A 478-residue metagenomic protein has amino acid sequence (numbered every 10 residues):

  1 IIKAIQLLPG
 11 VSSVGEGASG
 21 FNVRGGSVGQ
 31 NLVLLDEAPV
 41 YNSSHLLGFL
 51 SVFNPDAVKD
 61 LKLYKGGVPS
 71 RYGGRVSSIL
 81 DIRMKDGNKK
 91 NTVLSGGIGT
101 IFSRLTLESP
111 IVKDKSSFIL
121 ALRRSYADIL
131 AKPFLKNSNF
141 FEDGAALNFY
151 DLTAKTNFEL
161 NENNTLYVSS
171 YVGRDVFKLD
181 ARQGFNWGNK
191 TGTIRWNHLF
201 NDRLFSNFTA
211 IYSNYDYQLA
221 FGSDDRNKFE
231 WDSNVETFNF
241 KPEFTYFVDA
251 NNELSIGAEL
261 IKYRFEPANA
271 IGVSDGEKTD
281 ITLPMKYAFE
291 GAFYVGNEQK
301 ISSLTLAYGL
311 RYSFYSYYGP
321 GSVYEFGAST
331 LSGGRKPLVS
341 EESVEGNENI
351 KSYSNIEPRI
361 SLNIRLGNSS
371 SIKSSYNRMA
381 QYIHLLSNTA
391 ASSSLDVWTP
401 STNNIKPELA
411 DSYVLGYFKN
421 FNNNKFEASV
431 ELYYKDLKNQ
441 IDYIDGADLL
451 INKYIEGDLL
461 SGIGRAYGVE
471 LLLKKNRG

Functional and structural regions predicted by a protein language model:
I1-V68, K85-D86, E470: Periplasmic N-terminal accessory/gating domains of Gram-negative outer-membrane beta-barrel systems
H45, N91-V93, N137-E142, F177-Q183 (+11 more regions): Extracellular loop and loop/strand-boundary signature of outer-membrane beta-barrel proteins
G48-S51, K59-S70, S78-S109, S117-R124 (+2 more regions): Short strand-turn segments of transmembrane beta-barrel domains in outer membranes, especially the first one or two
L94-T100, L120-Y126, V168-R174, F208-N214 (+6 more regions): Transmembrane beta-barrel strands of outer-membrane/channel proteins
I101-R124, S138-V176, G184-F208, Y212 (+2 more regions): Transmembrane beta-barrel wall of Gram-negative outer-membrane proteins
D216-Y217, R264-S274, S316-V339, N368-S412 (+1 more regions): Surface-exposed extracellular loop regions of Gram-negative outer-membrane beta-barrel proteins, predominantly
T237-K241, T282, E290-A292, P400-K406 (+2 more regions): Outer membrane beta-barrel strand-and-loop segments of large Gram-negative receptors, especially TonB-dependent
A258-S369: Signature of Gram-negative outer-membrane beta-barrel scaffolds
